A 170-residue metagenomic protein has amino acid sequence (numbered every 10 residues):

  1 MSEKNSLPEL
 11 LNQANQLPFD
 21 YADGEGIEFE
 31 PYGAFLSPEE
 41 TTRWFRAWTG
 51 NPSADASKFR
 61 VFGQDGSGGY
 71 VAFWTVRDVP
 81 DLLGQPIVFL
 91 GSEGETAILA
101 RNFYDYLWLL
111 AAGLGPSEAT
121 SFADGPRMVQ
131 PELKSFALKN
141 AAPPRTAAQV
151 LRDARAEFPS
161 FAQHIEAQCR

Functional and structural regions predicted by a protein language model:
M1-P80, S117, K134, L138-R170: A surface-exposed partner-binding patch
S37, N102-D105, E132: Alpha-helix N-cap recognition
L83-V88, M128: Glycine-rich, flexible loop segments associated with nucleotide phosphate handling
P86-F122: Compact, glycine/acidic-enriched structural inserts
L110-G113, E118-N140: Amphipathic protein-protein interaction modules
